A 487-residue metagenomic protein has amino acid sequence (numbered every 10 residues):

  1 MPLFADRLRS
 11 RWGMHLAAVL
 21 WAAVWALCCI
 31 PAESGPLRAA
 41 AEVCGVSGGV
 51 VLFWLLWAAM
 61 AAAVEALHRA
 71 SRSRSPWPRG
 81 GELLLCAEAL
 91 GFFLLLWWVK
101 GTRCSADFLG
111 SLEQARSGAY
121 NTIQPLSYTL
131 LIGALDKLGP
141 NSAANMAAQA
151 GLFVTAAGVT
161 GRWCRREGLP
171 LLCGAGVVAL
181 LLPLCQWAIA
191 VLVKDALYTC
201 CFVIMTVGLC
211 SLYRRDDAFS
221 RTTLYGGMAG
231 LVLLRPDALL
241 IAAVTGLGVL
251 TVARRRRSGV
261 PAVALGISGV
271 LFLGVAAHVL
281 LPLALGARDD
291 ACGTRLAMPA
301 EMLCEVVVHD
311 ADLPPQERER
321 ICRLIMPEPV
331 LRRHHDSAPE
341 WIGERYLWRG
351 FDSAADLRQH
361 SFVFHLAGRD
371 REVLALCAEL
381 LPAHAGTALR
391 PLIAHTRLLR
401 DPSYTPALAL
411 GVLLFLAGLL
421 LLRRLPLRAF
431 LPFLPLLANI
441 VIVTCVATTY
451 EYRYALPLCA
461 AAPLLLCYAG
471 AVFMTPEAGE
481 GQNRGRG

Functional and structural regions predicted by a protein language model:
M1-L94, V263-I267, R428, V472-E480: Start-transfer (signal-anchor) and selected internal transmembrane alpha helices of multi-pass inner/ER membrane
W98-S111, A119-L131, L135, G139-A143 (+2 more regions): Extracytoplasmic catalytic/substrate-binding loops of multi-pass membrane glycan-assembly enzymes
R116, V159, T199-R214, S220 (+3 more regions): Specific aromatic-rich, kink-prone transmembrane helix
A143-A144, F362-V363, R371-L437: Membrane-interface anchor segments at the N-terminal boundary of transmembrane helices in multi-pass membrane enzymes
A147-G168, I204: Transmembrane-helix motifs of polytopic, lipid-linked glycan transferases
A190-Y198: Short acidic/glycine- and proline-prone juxtamembrane loop motifs at membrane-interface regions of multi-pass membrane
R221-R235, G246-L247, I267-A277: Membrane-interface alpha helices of multi-pass inner-membrane proteins
G286-L399: Membrane-proximal stem/loop segments at transmembrane-domain junctions that anchor or position
